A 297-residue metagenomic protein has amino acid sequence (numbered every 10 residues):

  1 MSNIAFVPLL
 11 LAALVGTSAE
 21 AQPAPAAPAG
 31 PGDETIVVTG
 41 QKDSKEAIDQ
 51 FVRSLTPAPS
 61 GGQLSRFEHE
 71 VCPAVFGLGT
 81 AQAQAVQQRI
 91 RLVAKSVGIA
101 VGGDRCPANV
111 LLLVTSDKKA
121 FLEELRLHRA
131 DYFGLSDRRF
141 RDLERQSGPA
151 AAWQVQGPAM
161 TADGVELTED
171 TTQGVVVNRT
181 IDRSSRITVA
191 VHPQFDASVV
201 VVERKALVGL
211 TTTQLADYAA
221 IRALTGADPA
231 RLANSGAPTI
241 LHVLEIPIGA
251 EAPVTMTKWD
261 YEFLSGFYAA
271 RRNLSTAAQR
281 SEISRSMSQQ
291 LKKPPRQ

Functional and structural regions predicted by a protein language model:
M1-A5: Positively charged n-region of N-terminal signal peptides that target proteins for export
V7-G16: Bacterial N-terminal signal peptides
T17-A21: Sec/Tat signal peptide C-region and signal peptidase I cleavage site
Q22-A27: Boundary of Sec targeting at the N-terminus
G30-P31, Q63-E68, H192: Short, flexible turn/loop "capping" segments at secondary-structure junctions
G32-K42: N-terminal secretion/transport leader regions
D43-F67: Compositionally biased P/S/T/G-rich terminal and signal peptide-adjacent segments that lie outside catalytic cores
A74-R89, A94, G98-Q297: Long, folded non-catalytic interaction modules
